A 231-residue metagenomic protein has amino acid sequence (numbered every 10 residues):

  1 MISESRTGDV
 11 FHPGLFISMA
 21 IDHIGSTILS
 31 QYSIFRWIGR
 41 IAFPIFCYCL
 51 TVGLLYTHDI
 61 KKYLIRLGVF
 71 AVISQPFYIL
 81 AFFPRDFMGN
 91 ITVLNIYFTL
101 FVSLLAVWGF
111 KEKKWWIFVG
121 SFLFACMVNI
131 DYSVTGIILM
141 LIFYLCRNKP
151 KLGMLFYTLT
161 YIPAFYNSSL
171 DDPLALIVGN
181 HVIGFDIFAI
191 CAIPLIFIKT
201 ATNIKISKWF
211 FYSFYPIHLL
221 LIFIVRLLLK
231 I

Functional and structural regions predicted by a protein language model:
M1-I231: Alpha-helical transmembrane segments and their immediate juxtamembrane cytosolic regions
